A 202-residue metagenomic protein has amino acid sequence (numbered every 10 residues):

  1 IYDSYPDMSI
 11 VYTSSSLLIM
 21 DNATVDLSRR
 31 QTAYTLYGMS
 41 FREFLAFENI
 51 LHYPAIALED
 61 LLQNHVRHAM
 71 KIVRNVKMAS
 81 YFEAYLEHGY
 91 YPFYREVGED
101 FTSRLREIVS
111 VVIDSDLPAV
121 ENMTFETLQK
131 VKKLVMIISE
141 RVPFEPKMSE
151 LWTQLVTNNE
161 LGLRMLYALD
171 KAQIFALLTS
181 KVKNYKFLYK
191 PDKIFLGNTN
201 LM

Functional and structural regions predicted by a protein language model:
I1-S16, D26: Conserved catalytic/switch belt of AAA+ P-loop NTPases
Y2-D3, L45, E83, Y167: A broadly conserved amphipathic alpha-helix scaffold signal in soluble, globular proteins
D7, R30, K190-P191: A structure-centric signal for secondary-structure junctions around beta-strands
V11, T32-Y34, F195: Hydrophobic/aromatic beta-strand patches that form the interior of the parallel beta-sheet core in alpha/beta enzyme
T13, L36, L178-S180: Conserved beta-strand termini and adjacent loop/short-helix elements that scaffold enzyme active sites in alpha/beta
S15, D21-V131, V135, S139-E140: Interdomain motor-coupling "hinge/lid" segment immediately C-terminal to the ATP-binding subdomain of NTP-driven enzymes
R95-M202: Accessory nucleic acid-recognition modules appended to NTPase machines
